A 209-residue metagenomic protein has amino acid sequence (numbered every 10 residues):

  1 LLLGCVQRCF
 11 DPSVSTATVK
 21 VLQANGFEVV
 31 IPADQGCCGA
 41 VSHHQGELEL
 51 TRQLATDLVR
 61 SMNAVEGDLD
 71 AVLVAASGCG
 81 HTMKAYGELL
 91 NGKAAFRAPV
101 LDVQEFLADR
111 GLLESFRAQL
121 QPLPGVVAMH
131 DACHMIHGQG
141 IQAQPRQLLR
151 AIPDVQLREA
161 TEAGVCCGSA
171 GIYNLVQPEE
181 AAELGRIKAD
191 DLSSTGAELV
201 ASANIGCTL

Functional and structural regions predicted by a protein language model:
L2-L209: Iron-sulfur cluster-binding electron-transfer modules in prokaryotic oxidoreductases
